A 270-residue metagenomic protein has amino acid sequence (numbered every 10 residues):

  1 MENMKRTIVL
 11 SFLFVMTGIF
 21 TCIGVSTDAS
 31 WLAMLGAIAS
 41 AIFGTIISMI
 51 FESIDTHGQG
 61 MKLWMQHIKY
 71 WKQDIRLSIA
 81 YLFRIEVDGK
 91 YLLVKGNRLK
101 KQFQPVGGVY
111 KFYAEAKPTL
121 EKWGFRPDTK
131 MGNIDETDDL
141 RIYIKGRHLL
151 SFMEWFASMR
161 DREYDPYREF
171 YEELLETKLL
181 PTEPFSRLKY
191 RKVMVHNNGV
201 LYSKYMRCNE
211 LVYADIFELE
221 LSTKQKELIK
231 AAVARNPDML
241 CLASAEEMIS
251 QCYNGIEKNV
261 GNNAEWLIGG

Functional and structural regions predicted by a protein language model:
M1-G270: N-terminal leader/linker segments that precede catalytic domains of diphosphate-processing enzymes
